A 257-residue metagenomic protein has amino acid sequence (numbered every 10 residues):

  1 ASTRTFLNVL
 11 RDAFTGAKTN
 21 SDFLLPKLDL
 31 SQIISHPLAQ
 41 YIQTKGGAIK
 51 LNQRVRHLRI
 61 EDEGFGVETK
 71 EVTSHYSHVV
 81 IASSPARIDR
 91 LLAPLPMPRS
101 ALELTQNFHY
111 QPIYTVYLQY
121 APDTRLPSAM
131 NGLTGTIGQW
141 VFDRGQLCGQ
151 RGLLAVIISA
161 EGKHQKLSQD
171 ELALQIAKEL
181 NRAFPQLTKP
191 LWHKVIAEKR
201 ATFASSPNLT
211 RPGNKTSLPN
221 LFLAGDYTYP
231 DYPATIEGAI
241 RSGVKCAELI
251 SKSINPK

Functional and structural regions predicted by a protein language model:
A1-I60, G64, H75: Active-site/ligand-binding neighborhood in enzyme catalytic cores
F6, S21, Y114-V116, G152-L154 (+1 more regions): A generic secondary-structure signal marking the coil-to-beta-strand transition
L28, Q32-H36, A86, L174 (+1 more regions): A structural signal for well-ordered alpha-helical segments within the folded catalytic domains of diverse enzymes
Y41-T44, P94, L249, S253: Active-site catalytic microenvironments for nucleophilic, acid-base chemistry
T44, M97, Q186-K189: Short, well-ordered coil loops that connect the C-terminus of an alpha-helix to the N-terminus of a beta-strand
I49-L51, I81, L223: A structural signal for the hydrophobic beta-strands that form the central parallel beta-sheet of Rossmann-like
Q53-F184, P212: Mid-domain catalytic core of redox enzymes that form a hydrophobic substrate pocket/lid adjacent to a catalytic redox
I137-K257: Conserved flavin/dinucleotide-binding core of flavoenzymes
